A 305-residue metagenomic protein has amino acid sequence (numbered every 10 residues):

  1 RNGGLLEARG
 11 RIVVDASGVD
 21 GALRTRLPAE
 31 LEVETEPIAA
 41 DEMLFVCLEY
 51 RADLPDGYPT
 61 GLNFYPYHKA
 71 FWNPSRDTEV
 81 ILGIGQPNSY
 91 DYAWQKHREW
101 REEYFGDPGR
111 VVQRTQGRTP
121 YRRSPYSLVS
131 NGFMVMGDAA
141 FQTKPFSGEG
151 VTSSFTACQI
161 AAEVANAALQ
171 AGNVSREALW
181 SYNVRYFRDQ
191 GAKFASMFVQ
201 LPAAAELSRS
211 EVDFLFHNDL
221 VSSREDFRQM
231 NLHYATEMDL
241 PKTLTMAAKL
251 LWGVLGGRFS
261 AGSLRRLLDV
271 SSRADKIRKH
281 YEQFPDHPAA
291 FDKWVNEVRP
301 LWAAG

Functional and structural regions predicted by a protein language model:
R1-P108, F141: Predominantly flavin-linked oxidoreductase catalytic cores and closely associated redox partners
L6-V19, K69-F71, G137-E149, V199-F214 (+1 more regions): Short, surface-exposed, charge-dense and proline/glycine-enriched linear segments
L23-E30, G85-K96, I160-A165, D189 (+1 more regions): Short secondary-structure transition/capping segments
M43-E49, D77-V80, V112-Q116, V164-A168 (+2 more regions): Short C-terminal domain-edge/linker segments immediately following a structured domain
F64-P125, S130-N131, W252-G305: Mobile, glycine/GP-rich and aromatic-enriched active-site lid/loop segments adjacent to catalytic centers
N88-A162, A168-D189, F194, F198: FAD/FMN-dependent oxidoreductases across multiple families
N166-G305: C-terminal helical "tail/cap" subdomain of flavin- and related membrane-associated enzymes
